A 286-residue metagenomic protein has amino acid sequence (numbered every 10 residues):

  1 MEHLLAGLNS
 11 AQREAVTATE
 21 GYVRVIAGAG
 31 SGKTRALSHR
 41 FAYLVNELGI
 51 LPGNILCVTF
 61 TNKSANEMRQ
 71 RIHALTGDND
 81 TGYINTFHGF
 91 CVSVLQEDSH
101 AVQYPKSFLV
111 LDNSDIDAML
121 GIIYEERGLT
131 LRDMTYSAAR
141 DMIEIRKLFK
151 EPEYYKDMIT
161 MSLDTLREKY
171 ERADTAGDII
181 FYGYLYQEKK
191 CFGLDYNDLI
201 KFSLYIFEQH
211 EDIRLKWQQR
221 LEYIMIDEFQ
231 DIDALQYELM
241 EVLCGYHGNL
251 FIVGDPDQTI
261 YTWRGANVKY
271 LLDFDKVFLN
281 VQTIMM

Functional and structural regions predicted by a protein language model:
M1-L4: Conserved adenine-nucleotide phosphate-binding loops and their immediately adjacent elements
A6-T17, G21-V25, A36, L56 (+5 more regions): Conserved helicase NTPase motor core
A27-A29: The conserved Walker
R35-I50, E67, R71-H73, E241-L243 (+2 more regions): Walker A/P-loop NTP-binding motif
L44-F60, N249: Conserved SF1/SF2 helicase motif Ia
N54-D141, L272: Conserved P-loop NTPase-based nucleic-acid remodeling module centered on helicase motor cores
A101-S107, E125, Y184-K189, I284-M286: Short hinge/gating elements
D117, G121-G193, E211, V268: Basic/charged alpha-beta structural segments of nucleotide/phosphate-handling enzymes
